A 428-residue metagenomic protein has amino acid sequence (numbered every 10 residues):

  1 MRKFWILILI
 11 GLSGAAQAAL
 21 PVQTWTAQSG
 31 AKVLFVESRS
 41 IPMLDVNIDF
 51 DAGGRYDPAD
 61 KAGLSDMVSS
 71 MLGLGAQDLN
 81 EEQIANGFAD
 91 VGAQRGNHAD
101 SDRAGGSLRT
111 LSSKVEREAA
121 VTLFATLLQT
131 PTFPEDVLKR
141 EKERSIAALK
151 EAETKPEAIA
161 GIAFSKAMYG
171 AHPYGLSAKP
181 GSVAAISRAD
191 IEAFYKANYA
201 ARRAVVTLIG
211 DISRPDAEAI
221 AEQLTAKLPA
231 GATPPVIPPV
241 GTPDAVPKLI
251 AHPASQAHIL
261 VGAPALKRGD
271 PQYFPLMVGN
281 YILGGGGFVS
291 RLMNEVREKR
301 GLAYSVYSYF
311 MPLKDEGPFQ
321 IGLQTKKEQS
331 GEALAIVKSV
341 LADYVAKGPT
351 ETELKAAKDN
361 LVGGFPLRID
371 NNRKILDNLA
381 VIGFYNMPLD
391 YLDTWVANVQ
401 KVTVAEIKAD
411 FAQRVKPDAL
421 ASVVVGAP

Functional and structural regions predicted by a protein language model:
W5-G14: Bacterial N-terminal signal peptides
A16-A18: Boundary at the C-terminal end of the N-terminal hydrophobic targeting segment
Q23-S29, K248-H252: Short acidic-hydrophobic surface loop/beta-edge motif
V36, I41-M67, E81-T126, K142 (+7 more regions): M16 family metallopeptidases and their MPP-like homologs
M67-V68, G279: Active-site His/Glu-centered metal-binding helix of metallohydrolases
G75, L128-D136: Short, polar/flexible loop-turn hinges at active-site or ligand-entry regions and domain interfaces
Y174-A178, A201, V205-G269, V424-G426: An aromatic/glycine/proline-enriched structural segment found at the starts of mature extracellular/organellar domains
